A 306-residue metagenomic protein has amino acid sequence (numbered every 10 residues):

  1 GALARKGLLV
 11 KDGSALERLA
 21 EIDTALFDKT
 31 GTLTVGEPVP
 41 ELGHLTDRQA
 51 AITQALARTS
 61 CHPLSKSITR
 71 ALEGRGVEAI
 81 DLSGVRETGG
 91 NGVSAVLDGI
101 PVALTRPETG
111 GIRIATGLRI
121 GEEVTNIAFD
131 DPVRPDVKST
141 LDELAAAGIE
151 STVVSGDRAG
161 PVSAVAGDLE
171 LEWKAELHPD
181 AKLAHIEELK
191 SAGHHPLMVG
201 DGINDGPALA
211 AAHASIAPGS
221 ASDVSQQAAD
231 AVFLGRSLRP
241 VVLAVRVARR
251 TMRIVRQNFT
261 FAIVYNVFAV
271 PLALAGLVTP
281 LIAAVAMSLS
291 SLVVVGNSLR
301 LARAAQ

Functional and structural regions predicted by a protein language model:
G1-A273, N297: Cytosolic catalytic headpiece of P-type ATPases
I68, I282, R300-A304: Juxtamembrane transmembrane-helix termini
A275-L289: Membrane-water interface of transmembrane alpha-helices in multipass transporters/channels
M287, S291-Q306: Membrane-helix cytosolic exit motif
